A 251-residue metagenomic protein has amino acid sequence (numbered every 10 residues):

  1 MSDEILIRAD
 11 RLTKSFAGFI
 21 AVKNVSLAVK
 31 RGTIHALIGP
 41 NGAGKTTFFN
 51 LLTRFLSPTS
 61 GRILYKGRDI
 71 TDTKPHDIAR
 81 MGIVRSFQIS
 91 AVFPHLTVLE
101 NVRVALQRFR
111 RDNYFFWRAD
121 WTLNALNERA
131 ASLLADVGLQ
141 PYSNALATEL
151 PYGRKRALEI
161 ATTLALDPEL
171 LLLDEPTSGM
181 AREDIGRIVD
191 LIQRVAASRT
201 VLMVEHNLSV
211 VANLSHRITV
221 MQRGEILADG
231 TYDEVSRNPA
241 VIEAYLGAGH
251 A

Functional and structural regions predicted by a protein language model:
S2-A251: Glycine-rich phosphate-binding loops of nucleotide-dependent enzymes
